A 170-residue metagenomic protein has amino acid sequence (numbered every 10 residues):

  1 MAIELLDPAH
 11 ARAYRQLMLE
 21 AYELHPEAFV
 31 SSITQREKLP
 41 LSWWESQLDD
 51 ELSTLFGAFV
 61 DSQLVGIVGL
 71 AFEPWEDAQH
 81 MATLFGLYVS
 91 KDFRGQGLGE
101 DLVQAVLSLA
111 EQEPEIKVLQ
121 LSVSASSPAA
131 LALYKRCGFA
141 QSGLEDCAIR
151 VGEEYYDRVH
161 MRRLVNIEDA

Functional and structural regions predicted by a protein language model:
L5-Q16, E20-D92, V103-A105, L109-E113 (+2 more regions): Acetyl-CoA-dependent GNAT
S53, Y156-H160: Short hydrophobic/aromatic beta-strand or adjacent loop that forms the aromatic wall/cage of a ligand/substrate-binding
Q63-G66, A129, Y155: Glycine-rich acetyl-CoA-binding "A-motif" of GNAT/NAT acetyltransferases
T83-F85, L98-L102, A129-Q141, D146: Conserved N-terminal glycine/acidic-rich loop preference
L84-L87, L119-V123: Conserved hydrophobic beta-strand within the GNAT/NAT acetyltransferase core sheet that lines the active-site cleft
S90-Q96, A125-S126: Active-site acidic-Proline motif in GNAT/NAT acetyltransferases
A110-S122: Conserved GNAT acetyl-CoA-binding A-motif
Q120-V123, K135, A140-Y156: Conserved catalytic-core motifs of GNAT/GCN5-like acyltransferases
